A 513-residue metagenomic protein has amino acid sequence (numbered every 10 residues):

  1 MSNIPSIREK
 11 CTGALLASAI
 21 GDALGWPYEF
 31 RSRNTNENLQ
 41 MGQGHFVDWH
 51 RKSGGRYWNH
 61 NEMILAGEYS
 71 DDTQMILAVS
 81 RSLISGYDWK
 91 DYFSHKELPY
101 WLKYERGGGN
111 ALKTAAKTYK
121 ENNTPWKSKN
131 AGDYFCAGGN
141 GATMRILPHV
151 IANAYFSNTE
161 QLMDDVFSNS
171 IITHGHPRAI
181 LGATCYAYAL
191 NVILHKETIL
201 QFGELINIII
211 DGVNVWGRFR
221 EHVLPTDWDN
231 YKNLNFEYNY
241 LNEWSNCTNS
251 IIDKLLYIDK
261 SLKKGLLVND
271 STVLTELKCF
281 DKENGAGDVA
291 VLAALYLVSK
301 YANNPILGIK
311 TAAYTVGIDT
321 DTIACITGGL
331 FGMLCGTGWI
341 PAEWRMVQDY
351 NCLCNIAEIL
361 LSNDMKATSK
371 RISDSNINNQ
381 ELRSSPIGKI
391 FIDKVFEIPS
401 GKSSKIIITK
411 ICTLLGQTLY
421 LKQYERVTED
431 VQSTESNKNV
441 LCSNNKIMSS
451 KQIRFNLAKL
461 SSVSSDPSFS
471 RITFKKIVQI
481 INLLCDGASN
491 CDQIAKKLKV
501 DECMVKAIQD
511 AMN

Functional and structural regions predicted by a protein language model:
M1-Q479, E502, A507-N513: Structured, active/binding-site neighborhoods that engage oxygen-rich ligands
N482-L484: Short alpha-helical segment immediately N-terminal to, or the first helix within, an HTH/HTH-like DNA-binding domain
A488-S489: Residue-level signal for the short linker/turn that defines the boundary of a DNA-recognition helix
Q493-A495: Short alpha-helical "recognition helix" segments of helix-turn-helix
